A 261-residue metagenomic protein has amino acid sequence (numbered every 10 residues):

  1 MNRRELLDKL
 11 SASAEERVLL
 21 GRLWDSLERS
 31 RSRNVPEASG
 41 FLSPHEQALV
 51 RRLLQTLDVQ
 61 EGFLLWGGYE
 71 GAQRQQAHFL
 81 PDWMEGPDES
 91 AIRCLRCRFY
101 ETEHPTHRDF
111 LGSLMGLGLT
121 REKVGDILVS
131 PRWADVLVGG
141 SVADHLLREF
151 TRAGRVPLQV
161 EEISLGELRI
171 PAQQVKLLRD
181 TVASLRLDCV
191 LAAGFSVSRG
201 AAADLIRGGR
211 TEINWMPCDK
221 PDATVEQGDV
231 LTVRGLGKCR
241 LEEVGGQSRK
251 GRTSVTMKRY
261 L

Functional and structural regions predicted by a protein language model:
M1-C189, G194, P217, T224 (+1 more regions): Ferredoxin-like alpha/beta domains used as RNA- or RNAP-binding modules
L191, S198-G200, R210: Internal, well-folded beta-alpha domain core
L205-I206, V225: Short, well-ordered loop/turn sites that connect or cap secondary structure elements
I213-W215, R234: Short strand-turn-strand beta-turns centered on an Asx-Gly dipeptide
G228-D229: Structural motif
